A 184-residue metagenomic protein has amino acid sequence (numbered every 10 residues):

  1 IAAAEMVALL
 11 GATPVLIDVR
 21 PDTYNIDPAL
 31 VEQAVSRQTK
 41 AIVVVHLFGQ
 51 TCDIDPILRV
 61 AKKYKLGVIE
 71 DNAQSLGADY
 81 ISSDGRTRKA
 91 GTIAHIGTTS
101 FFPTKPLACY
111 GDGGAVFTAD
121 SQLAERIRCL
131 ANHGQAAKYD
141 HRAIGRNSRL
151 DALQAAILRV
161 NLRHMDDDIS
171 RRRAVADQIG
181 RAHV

Functional and structural regions predicted by a protein language model:
I1-D79: PLP-dependent aminotransferase-like
Q74-R88, I93-R181: Active-site region of PLP-dependent enzymes
